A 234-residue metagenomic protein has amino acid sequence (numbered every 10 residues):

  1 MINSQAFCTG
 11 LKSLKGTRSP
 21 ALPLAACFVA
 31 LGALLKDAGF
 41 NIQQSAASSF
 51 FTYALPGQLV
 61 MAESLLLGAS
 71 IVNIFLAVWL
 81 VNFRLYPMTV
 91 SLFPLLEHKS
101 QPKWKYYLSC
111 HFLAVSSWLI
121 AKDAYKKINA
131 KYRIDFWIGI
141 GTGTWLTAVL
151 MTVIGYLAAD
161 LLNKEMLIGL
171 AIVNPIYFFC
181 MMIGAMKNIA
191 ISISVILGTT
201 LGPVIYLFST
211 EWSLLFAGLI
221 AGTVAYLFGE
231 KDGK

Functional and structural regions predicted by a protein language model:
M1-T52, E63-L76, G233-K234: Helix-loop-helix hairpins and the membrane-proximal interhelical loops of multi-pass alpha-helical transport proteins
I2, A25-L31, S116-Y125, V149-L150 (+1 more regions): Hydrophobic, membrane-facing alpha-helical anchors
P20-L22, I42-F51, L76-V81, S109 (+1 more regions): Structural signature of hydrophobic alpha-helical transmembrane segments
A25-A30, Q43, A54-M61, Y86 (+3 more regions): Transmembrane helix boundary and interhelical junction motifs in multipass membrane proteins
K36-D37, L66, P94-H98, Y156 (+4 more regions): Transmembrane helix-loop junction
A54-G57, N82-P87, I176-M181, G202-P203 (+1 more regions): Alpha-helical transmembrane segments and their membrane-interface exit regions
L76-K164: Helix-loop-helix junctions within the multi-pass membrane cores of secondary transporters/permeases
K131-F208, W212-F216: Membrane-embedded alpha-helical modules
